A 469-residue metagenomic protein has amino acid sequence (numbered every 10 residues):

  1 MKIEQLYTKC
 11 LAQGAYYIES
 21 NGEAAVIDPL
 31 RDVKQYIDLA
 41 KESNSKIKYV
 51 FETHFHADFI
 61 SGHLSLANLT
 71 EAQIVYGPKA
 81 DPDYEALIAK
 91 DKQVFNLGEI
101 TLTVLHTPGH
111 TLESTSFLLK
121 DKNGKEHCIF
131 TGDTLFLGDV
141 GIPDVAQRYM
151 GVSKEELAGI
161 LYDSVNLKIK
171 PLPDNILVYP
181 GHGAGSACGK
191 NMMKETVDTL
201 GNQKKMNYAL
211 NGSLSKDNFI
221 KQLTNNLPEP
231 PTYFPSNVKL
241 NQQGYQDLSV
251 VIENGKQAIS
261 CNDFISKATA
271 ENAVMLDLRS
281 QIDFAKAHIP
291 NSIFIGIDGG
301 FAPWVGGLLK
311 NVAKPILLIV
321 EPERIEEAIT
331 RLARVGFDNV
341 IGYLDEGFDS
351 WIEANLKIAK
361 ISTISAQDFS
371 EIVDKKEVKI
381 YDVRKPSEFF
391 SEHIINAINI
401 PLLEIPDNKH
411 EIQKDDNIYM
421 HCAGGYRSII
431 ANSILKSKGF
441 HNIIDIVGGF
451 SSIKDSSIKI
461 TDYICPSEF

Functional and structural regions predicted by a protein language model:
M1-K46, F117-G132, G138: Conserved beta-strand hairpin/beta-sheet module of binuclear metal-dependent hydrolase folds, prominently
K2-L6, Y16-E19, F95-G124, C128-I129 (+3 more regions): Core dinuclear metal-dependent hydrolase active-site scaffold
I18, D28, H54, L66 (+8 more regions): Divalent metal-coordination and catalytic microenvironments
V26-I27, I47-H56, I74-K79, H106-G109 (+5 more regions): Active-site neighborhood of phospho(di)ester-bond hydrolases with catalytic His/Asp-centered motifs
P29-L30, F55, K79, T111 (+6 more regions): Active-site metal-binding loops of divalent metal-dependent hydrolases
V33-V75: Active-site metal-binding motif and surrounding structural segment of the metallo-beta-lactamase
T111-P230: Metallo-beta-lactamase
I142-D144, E155, N202-K239, Q243 (+2 more regions): Rhodanese-like catalytic fold shared by cysteine-dependent sulfurtransferases and DSP/PTP-type phosphatases
